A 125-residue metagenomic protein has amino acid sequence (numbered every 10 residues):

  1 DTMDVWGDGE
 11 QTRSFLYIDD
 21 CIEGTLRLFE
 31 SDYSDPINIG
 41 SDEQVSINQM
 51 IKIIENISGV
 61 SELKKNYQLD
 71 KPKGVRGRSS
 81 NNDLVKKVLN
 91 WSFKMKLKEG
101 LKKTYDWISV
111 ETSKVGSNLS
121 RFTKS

Functional and structural regions predicted by a protein language model:
D1-S125: C-terminal substrate-binding subdomain of Rossmann-fold SDR/epimerase-dehydratase oxidoreductases
